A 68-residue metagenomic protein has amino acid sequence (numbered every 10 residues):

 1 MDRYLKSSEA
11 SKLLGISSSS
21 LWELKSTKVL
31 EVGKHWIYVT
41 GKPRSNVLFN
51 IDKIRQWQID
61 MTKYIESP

Functional and structural regions predicted by a protein language model:
R3: Flexible coil/turn residues that form the inter-helical turn or adjacent wing/linker of helix-turn-helix
S7, L13-L48, R55, S67: Major-groove DNA-recognition helix of helix-turn-helix-type DNA-binding domains
L24, D60-M61: Residue-level signal for well-ordered alpha-helical positions
M61-P68: Short, charged recognition helix plus adjacent turn of helix-turn-helix-like nucleic-acid-binding domains
